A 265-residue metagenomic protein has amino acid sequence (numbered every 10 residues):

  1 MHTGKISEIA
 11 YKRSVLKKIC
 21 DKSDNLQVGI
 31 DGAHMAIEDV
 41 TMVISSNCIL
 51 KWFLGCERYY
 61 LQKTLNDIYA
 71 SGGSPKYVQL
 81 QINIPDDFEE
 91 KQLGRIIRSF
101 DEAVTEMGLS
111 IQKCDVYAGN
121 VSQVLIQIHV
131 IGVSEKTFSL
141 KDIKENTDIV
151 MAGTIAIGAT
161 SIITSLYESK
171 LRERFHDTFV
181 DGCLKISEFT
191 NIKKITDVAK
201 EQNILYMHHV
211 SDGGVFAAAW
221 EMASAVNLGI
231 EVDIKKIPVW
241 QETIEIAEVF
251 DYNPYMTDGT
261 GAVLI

Functional and structural regions predicted by a protein language model:
M1-L264: Helix-biased detector of long, well-ordered alpha-helical tracts
